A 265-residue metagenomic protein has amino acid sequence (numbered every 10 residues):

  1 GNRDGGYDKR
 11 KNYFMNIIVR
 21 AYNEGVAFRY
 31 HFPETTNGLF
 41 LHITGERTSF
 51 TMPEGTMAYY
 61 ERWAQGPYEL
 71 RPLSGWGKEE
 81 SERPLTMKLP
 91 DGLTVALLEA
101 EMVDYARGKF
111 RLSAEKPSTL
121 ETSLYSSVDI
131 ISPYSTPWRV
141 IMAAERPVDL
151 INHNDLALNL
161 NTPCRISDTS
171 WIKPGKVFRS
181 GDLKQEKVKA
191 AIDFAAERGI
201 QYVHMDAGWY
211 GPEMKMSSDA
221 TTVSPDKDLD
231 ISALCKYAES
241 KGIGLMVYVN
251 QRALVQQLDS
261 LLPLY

Functional and structural regions predicted by a protein language model:
G1-T162: N-terminal accessory beta-strand-rich subdomains and adjacent acidic, glycine-rich linkers that precede catalytic cores
K11-Y13, S126-S127, S135-P137, I141 (+4 more regions): Bulky hydrophobic/aromatic packing residues
I18, S132, S170, L183 (+1 more regions): Catalytic cores of large soluble enzymes that bind and process phosphate-bearing ligands
Y60-A64, S170-P174, G208-P212: Short C-terminal domain-edge/linker segments immediately following a structured domain
Y134-Y202, D206: An acidic-aromatic substrate-binding cleft motif
V177-Y265: Substrate-binding cleft of carbohydrate-active enzyme catalytic domains
